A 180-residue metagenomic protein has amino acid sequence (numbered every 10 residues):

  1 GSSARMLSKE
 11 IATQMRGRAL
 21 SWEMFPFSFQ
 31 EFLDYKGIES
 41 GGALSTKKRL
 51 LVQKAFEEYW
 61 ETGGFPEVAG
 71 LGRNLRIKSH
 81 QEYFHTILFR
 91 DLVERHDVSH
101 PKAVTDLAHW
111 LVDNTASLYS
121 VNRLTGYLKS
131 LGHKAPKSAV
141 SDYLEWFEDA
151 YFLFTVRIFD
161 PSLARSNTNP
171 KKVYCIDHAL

Functional and structural regions predicted by a protein language model:
G1-S3, E23-F25, T155, I176: A secondary-structure boundary/capping signal
S2-A4, G64, D149-A150, A179: Small-side-chain structural scaffolding
A4, S8-L118: Interdomain motor-coupling "hinge/lid" segment immediately C-terminal to the ATP-binding subdomain of NTP-driven enzymes
R73-L180: Accessory nucleic acid-recognition modules appended to NTPase machines
